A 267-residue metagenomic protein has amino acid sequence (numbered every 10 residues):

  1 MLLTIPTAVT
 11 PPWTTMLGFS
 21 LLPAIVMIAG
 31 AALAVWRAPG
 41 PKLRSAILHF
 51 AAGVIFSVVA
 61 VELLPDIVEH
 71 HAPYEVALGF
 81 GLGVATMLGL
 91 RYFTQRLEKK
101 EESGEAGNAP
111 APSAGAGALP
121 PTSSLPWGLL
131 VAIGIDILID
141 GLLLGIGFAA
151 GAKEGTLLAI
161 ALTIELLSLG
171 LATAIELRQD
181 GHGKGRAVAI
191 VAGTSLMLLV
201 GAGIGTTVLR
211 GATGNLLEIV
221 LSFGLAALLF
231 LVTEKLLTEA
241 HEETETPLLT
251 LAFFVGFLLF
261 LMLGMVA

Functional and structural regions predicted by a protein language model:
M1-A267: Intrinsically disordered, metal-sensing/regulatory segments
